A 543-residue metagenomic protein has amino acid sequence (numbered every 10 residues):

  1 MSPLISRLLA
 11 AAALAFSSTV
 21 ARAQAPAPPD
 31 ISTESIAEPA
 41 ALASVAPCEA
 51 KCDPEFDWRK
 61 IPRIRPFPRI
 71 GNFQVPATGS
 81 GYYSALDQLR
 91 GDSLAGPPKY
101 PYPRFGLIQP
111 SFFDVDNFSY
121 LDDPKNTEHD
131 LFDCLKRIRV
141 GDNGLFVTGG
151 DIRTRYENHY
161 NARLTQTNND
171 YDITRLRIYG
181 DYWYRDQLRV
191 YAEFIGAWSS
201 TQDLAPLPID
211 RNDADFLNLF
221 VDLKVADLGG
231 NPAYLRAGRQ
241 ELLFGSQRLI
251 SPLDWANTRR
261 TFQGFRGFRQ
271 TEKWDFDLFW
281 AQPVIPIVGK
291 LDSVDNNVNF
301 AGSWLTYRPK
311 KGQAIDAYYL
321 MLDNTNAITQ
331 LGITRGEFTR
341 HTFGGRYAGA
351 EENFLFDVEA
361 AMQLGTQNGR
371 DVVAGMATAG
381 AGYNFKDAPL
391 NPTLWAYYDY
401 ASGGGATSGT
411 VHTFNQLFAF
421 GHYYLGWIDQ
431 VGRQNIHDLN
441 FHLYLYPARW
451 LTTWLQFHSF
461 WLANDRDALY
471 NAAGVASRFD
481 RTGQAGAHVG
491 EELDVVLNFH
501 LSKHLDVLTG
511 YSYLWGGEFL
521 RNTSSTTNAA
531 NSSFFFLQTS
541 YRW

Functional and structural regions predicted by a protein language model:
S2-I5, A21-T167, Y179, P208 (+3 more regions): N-terminal periplasmic/intermembrane-space "pro-region" immediately following the signal or transit peptide
K99-F112, D116-N126, L331-I333, E359-A360 (+2 more regions): Extracellular/periplasmic loop regions
D122, N158-T174, Y184-N231, R248-S251 (+7 more regions): Surface-exposed loop and membrane-interface regions of Gram-negative outer-membrane beta-barrel proteins
K136, G150, L176-Y182, N218-L223 (+9 more regions): Residues on the lipid-exposed face of transmembrane beta-strands in outer-membrane beta-barrel proteins
V140-D142, Y182-D186, V225-G229, Q270-D275 (+8 more regions): Outer-membrane beta-barrel strand-turn architecture
T148-G150, A192, L235-A237, G267 (+9 more regions): Membrane-embedded beta-strand positions of outer-membrane beta-barrel proteins
I152-Y160, F194-S200, R239-L243, T271-K273 (+8 more regions): Transmembrane beta-strands of outer-membrane beta-barrel pores
G229-L235, R248-T407, R466, R478-L493 (+1 more regions): Signature for the C-terminal beta-barrel architecture of outer-membrane proteins
